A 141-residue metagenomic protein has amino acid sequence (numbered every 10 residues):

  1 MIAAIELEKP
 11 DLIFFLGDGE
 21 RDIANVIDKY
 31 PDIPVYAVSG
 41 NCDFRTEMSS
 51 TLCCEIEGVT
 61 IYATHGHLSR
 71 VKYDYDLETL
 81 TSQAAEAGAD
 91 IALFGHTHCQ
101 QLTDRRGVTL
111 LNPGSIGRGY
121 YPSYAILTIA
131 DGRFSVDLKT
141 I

Functional and structural regions predicted by a protein language model:
M1-I56, R70: Core catalytic region of metal-dependent phosphoesterases/phosphodiesterases, especially metallo-beta-lactamase-like
A3, S50, E55-E57, T79-G88 (+2 more regions): Binuclear metal-dependent phosphoesterase catalytic core
E8-D11, Y30-P34, G58-V59, G88-A89 (+2 more regions): Short glycine/proline-enriched coil/turn segments at helix->beta-strand junctions
L12-D18, Y36-N41, Y62-H65, D90-H96 (+1 more regions): Active-site neighborhood of phospho(di)ester-bond hydrolases with catalytic His/Asp-centered motifs
E20-A24, C42-E47, S69-Y73, A92-D104 (+1 more regions): Active-site environment of divalent metal-dependent phosphoester hydrolases
K29-Y36, L102-I116: Short acidic, glycine/proline-enriched helix-loop-strand junctions
Y30, Y36, Y62, Y73-Y75 (+1 more regions): Sequence-level detector for tyrosine residue identity
V59-F94, C99-Q100: Mid-chain, well-packed structural core segment of small domains
